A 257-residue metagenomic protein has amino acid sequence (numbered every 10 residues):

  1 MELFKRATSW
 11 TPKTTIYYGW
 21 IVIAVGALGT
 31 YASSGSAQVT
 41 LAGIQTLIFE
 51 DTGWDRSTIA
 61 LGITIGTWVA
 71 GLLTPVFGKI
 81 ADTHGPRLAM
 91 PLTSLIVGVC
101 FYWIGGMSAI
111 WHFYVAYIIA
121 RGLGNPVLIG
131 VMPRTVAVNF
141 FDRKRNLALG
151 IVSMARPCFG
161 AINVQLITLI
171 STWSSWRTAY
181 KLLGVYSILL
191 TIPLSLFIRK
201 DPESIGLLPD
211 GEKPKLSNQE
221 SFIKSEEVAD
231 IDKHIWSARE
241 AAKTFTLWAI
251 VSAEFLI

Functional and structural regions predicted by a protein language model:
T14-V25, I231-A253: Juxtamembrane cytosolic amphipathic helices that cap and anchor the N-termini of specific transmembrane helices
Y18-R56, L73-F77, N163-V164: Extracytoplasmic
Y31, C100, W111-L128, F255: Hydrophobic core of transmembrane alpha-helices in multi-pass small-molecule transporters, especially MFS/SLC-type
L61-K79: Central cavity-lining transmembrane alpha-helices of secondary-active solute carriers, predominantly the Major
R87-M90: Primarily marks hydrophobic transmembrane alpha-helices of the MFS/SLC 12-helix fold
L95-A109: C-terminal ends and interior cores of transmembrane alpha-helices in multi-pass membrane transporters/permeases
I118-M154: Cytoplasmic helix-loop-helix junction between adjacent transmembrane helices in 12-TM secondary transporters
A155-I205: Helix-loop-helix hairpin linking two adjacent transmembrane segments in secondary transporters
